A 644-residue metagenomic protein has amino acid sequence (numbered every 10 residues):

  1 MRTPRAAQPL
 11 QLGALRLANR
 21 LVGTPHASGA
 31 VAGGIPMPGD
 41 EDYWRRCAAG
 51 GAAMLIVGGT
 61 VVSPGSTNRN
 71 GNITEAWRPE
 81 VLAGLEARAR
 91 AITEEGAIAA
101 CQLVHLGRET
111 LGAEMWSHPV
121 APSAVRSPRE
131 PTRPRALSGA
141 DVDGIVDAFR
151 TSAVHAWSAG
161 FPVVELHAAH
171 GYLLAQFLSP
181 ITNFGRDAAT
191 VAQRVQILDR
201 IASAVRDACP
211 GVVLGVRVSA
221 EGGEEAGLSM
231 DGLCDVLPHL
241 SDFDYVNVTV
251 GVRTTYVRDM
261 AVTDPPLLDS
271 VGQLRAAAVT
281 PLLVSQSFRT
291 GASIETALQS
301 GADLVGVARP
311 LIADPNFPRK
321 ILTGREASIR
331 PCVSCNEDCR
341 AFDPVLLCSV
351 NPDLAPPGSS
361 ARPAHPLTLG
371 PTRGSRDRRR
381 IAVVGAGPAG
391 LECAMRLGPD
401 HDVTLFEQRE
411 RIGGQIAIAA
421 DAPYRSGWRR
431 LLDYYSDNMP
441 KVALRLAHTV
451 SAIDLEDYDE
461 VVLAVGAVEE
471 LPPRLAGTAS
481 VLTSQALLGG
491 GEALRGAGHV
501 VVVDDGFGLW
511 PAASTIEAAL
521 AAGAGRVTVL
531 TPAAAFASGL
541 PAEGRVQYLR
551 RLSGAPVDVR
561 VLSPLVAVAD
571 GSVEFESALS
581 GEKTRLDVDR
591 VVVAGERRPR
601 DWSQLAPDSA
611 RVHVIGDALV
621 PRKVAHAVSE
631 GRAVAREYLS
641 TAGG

Functional and structural regions predicted by a protein language model:
M1-V384, P388, E392-G398, V403 (+5 more regions): Flavin-dependent oxidoreductase catalytic cores
L55, V246, V461, V500 (+1 more regions): Receiver (REC) domain switch-region micro-motif
V246, L274, A297, A308 (+7 more regions): Hydrophobic, well-ordered secondary-structure elements that form the walls of internal hydrophobic environments
T255-M260, I416-Y424, H613-V620: Short beta-alpha connecting loops at secondary-structure transitions that line or flank enzyme active sites
A302, L432, V442-A443, V481 (+2 more regions): Short, conserved active-site loop motifs that form the nucleotide-linked donor/cofactor pocket
R373-F406, I412, L446-I453, D457 (+5 more regions): Rossmann-like dinucleotide/flavin-binding elements
D402-K441, G506-L562: Rossmann-like dinucleotide-binding cores of NAD(P)H-dependent redox enzymes
V573-E576: SH3/SH3-like beta-barrel fold
